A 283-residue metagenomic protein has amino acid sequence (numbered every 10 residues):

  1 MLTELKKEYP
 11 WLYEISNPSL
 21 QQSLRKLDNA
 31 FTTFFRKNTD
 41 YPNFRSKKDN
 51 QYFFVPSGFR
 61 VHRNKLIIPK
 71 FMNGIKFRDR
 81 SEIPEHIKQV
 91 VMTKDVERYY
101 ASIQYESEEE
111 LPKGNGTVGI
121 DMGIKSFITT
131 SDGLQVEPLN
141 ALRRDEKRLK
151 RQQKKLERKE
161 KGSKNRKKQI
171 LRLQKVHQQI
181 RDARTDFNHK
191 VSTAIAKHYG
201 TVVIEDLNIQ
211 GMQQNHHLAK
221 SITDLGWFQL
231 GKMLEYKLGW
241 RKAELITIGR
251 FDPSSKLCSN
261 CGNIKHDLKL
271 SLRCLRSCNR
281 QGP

Functional and structural regions predicted by a protein language model:
M1-P283: Nucleic-acid substrate recognition interfaces
